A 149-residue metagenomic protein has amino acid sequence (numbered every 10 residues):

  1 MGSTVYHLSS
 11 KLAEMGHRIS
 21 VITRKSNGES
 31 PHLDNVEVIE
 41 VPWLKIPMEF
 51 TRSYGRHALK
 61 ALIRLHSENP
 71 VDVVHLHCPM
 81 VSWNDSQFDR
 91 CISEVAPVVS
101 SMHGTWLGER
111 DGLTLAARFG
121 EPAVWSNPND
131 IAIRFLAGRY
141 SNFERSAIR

Functional and structural regions predicted by a protein language model:
M1-G28, D34-E37, S67-N69, E94-A96: N-terminal subdomain of nucleotide-sugar transferases
I22, V41, S101-H103: Generic beta-sheet signal
R24-S26, A58, C78-W83: Short beta->alpha connector loops
P31-N35, T51, S86-F88, E109-L115: Short aromatic-enriched loop/helix-cap "lid" or pocket-rim segments at secondary-structure transitions that line
V36-H66, W125-L136: A short, charged, and often flexible helix/loop element on the N-terminal side of the glycosyltransferase catalytic
R64-W83, P97-H103: Short N-terminal targeting/anchoring amphipathic segment
V73, R90-P128: Active-site proximal beta-strand in glycosyltransferases
W106, P122-R149: Membrane-proximal helix-turn-helix segments that form the acceptor-binding/catalytic region of lipid-linked
